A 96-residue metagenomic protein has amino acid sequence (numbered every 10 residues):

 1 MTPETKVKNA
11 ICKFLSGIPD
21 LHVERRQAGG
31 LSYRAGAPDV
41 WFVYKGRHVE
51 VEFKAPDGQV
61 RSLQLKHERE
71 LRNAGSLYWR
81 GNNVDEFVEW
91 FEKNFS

Functional and structural regions predicted by a protein language model:
M1-S96: Catalytic phosphate/metal-binding cores of nucleic-acid and nucleotide-processing enzymes, i.e., regions that mediate
